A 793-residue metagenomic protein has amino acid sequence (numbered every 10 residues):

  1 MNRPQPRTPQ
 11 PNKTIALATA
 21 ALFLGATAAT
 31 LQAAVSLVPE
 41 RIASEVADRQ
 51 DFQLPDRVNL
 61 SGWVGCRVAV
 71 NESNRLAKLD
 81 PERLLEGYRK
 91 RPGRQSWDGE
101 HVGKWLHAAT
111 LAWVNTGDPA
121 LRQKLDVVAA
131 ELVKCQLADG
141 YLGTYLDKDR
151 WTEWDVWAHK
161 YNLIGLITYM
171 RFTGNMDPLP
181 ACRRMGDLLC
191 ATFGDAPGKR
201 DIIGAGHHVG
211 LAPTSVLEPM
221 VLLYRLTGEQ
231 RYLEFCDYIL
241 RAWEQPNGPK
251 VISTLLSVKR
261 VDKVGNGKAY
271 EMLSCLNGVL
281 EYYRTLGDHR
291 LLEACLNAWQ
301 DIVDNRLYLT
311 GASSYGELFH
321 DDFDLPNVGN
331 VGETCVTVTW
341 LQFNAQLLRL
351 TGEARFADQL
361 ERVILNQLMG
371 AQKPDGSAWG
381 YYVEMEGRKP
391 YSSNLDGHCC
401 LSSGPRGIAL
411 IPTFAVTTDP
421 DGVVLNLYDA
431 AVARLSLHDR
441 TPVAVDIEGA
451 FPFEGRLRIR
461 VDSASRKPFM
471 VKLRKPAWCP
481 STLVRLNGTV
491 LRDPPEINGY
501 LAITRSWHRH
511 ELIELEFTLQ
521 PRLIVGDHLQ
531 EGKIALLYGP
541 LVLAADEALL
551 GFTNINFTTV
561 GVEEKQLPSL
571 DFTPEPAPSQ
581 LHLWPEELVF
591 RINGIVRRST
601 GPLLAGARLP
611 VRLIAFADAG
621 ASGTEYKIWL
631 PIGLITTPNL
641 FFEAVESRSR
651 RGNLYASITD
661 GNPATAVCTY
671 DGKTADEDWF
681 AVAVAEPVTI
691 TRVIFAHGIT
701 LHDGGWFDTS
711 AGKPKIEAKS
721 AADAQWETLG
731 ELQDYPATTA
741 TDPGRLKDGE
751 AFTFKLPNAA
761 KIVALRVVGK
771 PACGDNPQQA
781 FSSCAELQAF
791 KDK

Functional and structural regions predicted by a protein language model:
M1-N12: N-terminal secretory signal peptides that target proteins for export/translocation
A16-T30: Bacterial N-terminal signal peptides
V35-P119, Q123, D149-T173, P213-R231 (+4 more regions): Aromatic (Trp/Tyr) and acidic
R183-L276, T285: Hydrophobic, small-residue-rich alpha-helical packing segments that form membrane-like cores
C236, C295, A357-N366, A371-R460 (+3 more regions): C-terminal beta-rich recognition modules with glycine/proline-rich loops and embedded aromatic residues
R466, K475-P480, P687-V688, T709-A711: Short proline/glycine-enriched turn/loop motifs at strand-loop junctions of beta-rich domains
C479-T504, L523-L529, G730-G744: Solvent-exposed beta-strand/loop surfaces of large extracellular or lumenal domains
R651-L732, L746-K793: Aromatic, loop-rich ligand-recognition surfaces of beta-strand-rich domains
